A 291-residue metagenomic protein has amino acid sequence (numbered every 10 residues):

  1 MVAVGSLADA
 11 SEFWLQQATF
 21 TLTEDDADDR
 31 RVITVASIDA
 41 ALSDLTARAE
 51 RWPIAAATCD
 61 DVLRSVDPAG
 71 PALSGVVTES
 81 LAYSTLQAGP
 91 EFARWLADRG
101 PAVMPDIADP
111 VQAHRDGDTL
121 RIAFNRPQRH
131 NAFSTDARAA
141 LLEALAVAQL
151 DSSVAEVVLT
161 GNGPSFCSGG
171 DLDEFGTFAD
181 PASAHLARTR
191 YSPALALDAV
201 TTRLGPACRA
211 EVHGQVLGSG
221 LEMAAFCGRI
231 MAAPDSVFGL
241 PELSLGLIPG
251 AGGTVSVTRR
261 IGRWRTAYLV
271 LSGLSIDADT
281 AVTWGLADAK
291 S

Functional and structural regions predicted by a protein language model:
M1-P110: Intrinsically disordered, low-complexity segments enriched in small/flexible residues
M1-S6, E12, R94-N162, H185: Conserved CoA-thioester-binding segment of acyl-CoA-metabolizing enzymes
M1-T34, L197-L245, S275: Glycine-rich beta-to-alpha active-site loop
T58, D136, A140, P193 (+1 more regions): Charged catalytic carboxylate motif
D61, P164-C167, L217: Short, active-site-adjacent cap segments at secondary-structure transitions
L159, M223-A224, A281: Hydrophobic/aromatic residues within transmembrane alpha-helices of multi-pass small-molecule transporters
G161-A196: Glycine- (often His-adjacent) and acidic-residue-rich active-site loop that binds/positions the CoA thioester
S256-W264: Hydrophobic, secondary-structure "cap" segments at the distal end of domains
